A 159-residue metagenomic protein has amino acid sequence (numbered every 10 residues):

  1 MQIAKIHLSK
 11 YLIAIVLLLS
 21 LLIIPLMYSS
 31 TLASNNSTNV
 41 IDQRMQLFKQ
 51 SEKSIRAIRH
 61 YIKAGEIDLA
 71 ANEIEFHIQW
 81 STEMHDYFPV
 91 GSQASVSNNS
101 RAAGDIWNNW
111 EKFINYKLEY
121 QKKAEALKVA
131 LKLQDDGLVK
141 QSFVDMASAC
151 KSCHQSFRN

Functional and structural regions predicted by a protein language model:
M1-S9: N-terminal secretory signal peptides that target proteins for export/translocation
Q2-I3, I23, S29: N-terminal leader/targeting segments
A14-P25: Bacterial N-terminal signal peptides
S30, S34-N35: Boundary of Sec targeting at the N-terminus
T38-L69, E75-N159: Sequence context surrounding c-type heme c attachment/ligation sites in exported
